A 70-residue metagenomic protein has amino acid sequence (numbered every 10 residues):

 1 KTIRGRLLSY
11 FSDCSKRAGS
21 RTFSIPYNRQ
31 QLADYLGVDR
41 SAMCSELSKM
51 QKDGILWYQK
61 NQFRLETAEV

Functional and structural regions predicted by a protein language model:
K1-I3: A small-molecule sensor/coupling module
R6, C14-V70: Phosphate-/nucleic-acid-contacting segments
